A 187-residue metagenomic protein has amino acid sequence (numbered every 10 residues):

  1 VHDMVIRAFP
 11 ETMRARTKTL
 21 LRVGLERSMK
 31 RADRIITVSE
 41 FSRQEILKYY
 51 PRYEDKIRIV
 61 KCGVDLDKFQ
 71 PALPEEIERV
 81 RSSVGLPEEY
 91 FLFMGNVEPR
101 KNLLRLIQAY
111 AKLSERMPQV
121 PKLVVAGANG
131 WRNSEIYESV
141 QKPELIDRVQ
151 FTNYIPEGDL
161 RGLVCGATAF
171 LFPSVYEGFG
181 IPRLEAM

Functional and structural regions predicted by a protein language model:
V1-M187: Carbohydrate transferase catalytic cores enriched for Leloir-type hexosyltransferases
